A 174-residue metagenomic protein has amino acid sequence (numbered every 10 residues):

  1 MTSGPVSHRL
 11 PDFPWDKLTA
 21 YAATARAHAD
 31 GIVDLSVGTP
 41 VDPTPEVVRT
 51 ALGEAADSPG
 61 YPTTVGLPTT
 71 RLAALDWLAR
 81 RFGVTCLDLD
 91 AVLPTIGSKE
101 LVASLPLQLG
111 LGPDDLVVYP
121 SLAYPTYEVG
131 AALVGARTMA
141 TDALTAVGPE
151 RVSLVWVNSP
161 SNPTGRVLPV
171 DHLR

Functional and structural regions predicted by a protein language model:
M1: Conserved CoA-thioester-binding segment of acyl-CoA-metabolizing enzymes
G4-G97: N-terminal small-domain helix-loop-helix segment of the aminotransferase-like
S58-R174: Conserved core of the PLP fold type I
